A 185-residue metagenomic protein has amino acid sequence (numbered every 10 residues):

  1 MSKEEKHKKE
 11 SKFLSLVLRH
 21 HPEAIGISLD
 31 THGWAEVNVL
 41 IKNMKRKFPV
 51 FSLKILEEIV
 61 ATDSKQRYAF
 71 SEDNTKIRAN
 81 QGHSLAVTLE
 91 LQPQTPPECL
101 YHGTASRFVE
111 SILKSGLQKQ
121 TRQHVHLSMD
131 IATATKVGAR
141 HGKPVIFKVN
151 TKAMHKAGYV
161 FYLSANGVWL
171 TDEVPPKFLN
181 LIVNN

Functional and structural regions predicted by a protein language model:
M1-N185: Eukaryotic, polar/proline-rich low-complexity intrinsically disordered regions
